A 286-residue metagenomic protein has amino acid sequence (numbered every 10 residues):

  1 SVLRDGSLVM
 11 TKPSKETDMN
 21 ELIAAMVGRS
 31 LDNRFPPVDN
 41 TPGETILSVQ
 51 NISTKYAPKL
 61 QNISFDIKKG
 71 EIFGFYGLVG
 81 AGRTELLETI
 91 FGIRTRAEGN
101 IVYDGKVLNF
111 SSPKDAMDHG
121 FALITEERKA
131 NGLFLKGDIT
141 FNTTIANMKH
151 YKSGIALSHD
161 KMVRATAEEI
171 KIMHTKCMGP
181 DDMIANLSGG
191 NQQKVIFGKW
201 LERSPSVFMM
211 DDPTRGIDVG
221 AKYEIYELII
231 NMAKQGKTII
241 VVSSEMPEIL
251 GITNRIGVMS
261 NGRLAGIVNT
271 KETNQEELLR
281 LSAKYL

Functional and structural regions predicted by a protein language model:
S1-L286: Glycine-rich phosphate-binding loops of nucleotide-dependent enzymes
